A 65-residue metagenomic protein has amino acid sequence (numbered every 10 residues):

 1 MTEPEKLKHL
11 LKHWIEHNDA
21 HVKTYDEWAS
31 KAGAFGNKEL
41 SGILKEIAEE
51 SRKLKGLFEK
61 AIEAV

Functional and structural regions predicted by a protein language model:
M1-D26: N-terminal acidic leader/helix
M1-E3, Y25-L40: Helix-loop segments that flank and shape redox-cofactor active sites
L7-W14, L40-E50: Alpha-helical scaffold segments that form or flank carboxylate-/histidine-based iron centers
N18-V22, L44-F58: Alpha-helical transition-metal enzyme core signature, strongest for iron centers
A61-V65: Short hydrophobic/aromatic patches at helix-to-coil boundaries
